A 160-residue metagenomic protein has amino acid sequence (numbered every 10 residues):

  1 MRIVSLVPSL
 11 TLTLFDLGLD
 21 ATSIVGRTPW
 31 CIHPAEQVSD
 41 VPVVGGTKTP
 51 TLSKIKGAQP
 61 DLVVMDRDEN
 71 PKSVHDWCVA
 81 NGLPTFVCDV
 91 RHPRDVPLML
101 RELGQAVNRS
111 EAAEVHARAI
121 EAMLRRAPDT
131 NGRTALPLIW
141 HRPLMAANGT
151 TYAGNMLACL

Functional and structural regions predicted by a protein language model:
M1-L160: N-terminal ligand-binding lobe of clamshell/alpha-beta domains
